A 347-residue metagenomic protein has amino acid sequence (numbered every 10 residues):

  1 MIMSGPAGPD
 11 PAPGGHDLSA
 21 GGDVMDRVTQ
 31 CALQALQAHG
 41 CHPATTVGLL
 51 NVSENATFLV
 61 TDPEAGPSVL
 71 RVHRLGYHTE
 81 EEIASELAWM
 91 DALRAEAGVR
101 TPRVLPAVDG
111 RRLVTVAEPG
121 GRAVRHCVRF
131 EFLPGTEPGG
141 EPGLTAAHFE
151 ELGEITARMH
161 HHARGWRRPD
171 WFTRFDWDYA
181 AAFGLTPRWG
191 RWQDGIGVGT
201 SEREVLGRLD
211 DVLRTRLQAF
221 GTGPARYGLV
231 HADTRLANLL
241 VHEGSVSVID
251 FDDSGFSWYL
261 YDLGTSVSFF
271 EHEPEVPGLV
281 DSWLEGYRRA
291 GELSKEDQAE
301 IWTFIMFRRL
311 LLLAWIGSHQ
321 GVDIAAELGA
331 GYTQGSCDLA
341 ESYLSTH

Functional and structural regions predicted by a protein language model:
M1-R112: Conserved NTP-binding catalytic cores of kinases and kinase-like/nucleotidyltransferase enzymes across multiple kinase
I2-P11, S19-G21, V128, F172-A219: Active-site catalytic-loop/activation-segment of kinase and kinase-like phosphoryl-transfer enzymes
M3-G8, G15-S19, R191, L311-H347: ATP/Mg2+ or Mg2+-diphosphate-binding catalytic cores that bind nucleotide phosphates or diphosphates via glycine-rich
N51-A65, V69-L70, V104, D211-L260: Active-site acidic catalytic loop and adjacent metal/ATP-binding pocket of ATP-dependent phosphoryl transfer enzymes
P63-R167: ATP-binding pocket architecture of kinase catalytic cores
L75, G110, C127-E141, T186-G197 (+1 more regions): A glycine-centered beta->alpha junction motif in the catalytic cores of kinase/phosphotransferase enzymes
G139-E204, A225-Y227: A cross-family kinase active-site recognition segment
Y259-E292, F307-I324: Active-site activation/catalytic loop segments of kinase-like enzymes and analogous catalytic loops in related
